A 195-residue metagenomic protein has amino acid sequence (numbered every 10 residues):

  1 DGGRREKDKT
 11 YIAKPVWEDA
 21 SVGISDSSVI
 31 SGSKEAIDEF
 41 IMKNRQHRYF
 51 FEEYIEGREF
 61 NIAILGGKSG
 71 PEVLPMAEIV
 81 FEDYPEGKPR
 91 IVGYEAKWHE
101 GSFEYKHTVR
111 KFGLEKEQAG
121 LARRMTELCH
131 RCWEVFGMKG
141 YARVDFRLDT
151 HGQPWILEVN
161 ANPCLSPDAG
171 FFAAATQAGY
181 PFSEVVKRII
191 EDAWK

Functional and structural regions predicted by a protein language model:
D1, G32-S33, P181: Alpha-helix N-cap recognition
G2-E6: Short amphipathic alpha-helix with an adjacent loop that forms part of the alpha/beta core around
T10-D38, E59-N61: Glycine-rich phosphate-binding loop of ATP-grasp-fold ATP-dependent ligases
Y11, R48-F51, Y141-V144: A short linear hydrophobic-aromatic micro-motif
A20-G23, Y105-K106, S166-F171: Short small-residue beta-strand/loop micro-motif enriched in glycine and branched aliphatics
G32-G120, R124, T150, W155: Phosphate-binding site of ATP-dependent enzymes
K116-K195: ATP-dependent carboxylate activation and anion-phosphoryl transfer catalytic cores that bind Mg-ATP to form
